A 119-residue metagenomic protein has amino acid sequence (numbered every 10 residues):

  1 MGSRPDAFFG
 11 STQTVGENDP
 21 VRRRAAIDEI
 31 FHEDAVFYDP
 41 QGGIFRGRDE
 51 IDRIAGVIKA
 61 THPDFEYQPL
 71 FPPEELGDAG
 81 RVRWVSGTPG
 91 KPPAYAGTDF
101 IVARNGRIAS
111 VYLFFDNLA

Functional and structural regions predicted by a protein language model:
M1-A119: C-terminal and inter-domain tail/linker signature
